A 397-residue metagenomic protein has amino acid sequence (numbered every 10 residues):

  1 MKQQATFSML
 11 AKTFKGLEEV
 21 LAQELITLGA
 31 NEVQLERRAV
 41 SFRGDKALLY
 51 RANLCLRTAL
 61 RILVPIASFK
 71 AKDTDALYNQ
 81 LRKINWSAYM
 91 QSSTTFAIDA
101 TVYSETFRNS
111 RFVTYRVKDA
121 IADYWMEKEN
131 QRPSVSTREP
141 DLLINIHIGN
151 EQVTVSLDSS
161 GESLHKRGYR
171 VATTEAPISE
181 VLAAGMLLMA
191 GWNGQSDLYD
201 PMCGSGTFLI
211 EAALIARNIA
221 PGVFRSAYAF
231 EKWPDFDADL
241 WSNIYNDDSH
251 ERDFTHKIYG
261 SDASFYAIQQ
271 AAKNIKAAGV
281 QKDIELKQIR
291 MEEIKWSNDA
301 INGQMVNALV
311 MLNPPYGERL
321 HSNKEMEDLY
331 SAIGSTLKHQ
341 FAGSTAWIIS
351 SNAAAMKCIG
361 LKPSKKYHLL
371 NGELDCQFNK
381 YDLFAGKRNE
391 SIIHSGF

Functional and structural regions predicted by a protein language model:
K2-P140, G396-F397: Non-catalytic nucleic-acid substrate-recognition regions in nucleic-acid-modifying enzymes
R51, L56, E162-R167, V171-A172 (+1 more regions): Flexible, glycine-/basic-rich loop-and-beta segments that form/coincide with the SAM-dependent methyltransferase
Y103-T106, S163, P315-R319: A short, flexible beta-alpha/helix-coil linker loop
I144-S160, N379: C-terminal edge-of-domain segments
V155-M189: SAM-dependent Rossmann-like transferase core, predominantly class I methyltransferases with a strong bias toward
I178-W296, E325: Conserved S-adenosyl-L-methionine
I289-F397: C-terminal catalytic and target-recognition region of SAM-dependent MTase-like enzymes, primarily methyltransferases
